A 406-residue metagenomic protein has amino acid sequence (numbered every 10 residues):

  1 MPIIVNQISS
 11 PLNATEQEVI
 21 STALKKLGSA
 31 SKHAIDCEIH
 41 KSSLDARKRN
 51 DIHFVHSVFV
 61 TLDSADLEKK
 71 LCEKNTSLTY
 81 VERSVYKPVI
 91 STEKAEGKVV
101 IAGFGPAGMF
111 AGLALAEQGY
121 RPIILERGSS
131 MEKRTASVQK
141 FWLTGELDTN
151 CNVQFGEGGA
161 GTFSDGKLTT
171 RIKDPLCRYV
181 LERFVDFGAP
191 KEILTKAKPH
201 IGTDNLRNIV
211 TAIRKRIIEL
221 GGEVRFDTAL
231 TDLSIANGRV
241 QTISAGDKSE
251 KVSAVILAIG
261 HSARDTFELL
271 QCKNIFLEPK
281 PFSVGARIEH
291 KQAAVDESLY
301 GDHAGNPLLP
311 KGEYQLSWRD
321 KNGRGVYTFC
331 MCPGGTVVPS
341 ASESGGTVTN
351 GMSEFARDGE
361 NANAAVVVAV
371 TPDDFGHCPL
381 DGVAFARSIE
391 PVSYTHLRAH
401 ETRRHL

Functional and structural regions predicted by a protein language model:
I3-S9, N13, Q17-G97: Extreme N-terminal leader/targeting segments of oxidoreductases
I4, R49-D51, K133, Q139-E223 (+2 more regions): Conserved N-terminal/central alpha/beta ligand/cofactor-binding core
V99-I124: N-terminal Rossmann-like FAD-binding beta1-loop-alpha1 element of flavoenzymes
Y120-V138: Glycine-rich FAD pyrophosphate-binding loop
F226-R239: A conserved short coil-to-beta-strand element within the FAD-binding core of flavoproteins
K251-G260: Short hydrophobic core segments
P279-V370: Mid-to-C-terminal "cap/lid" subdomains and adjacent gly/pro-rich loops that border and regulate access to redox
T395-T402: Conserved small/polar residues in nucleotide/adenosyl-binding loops
